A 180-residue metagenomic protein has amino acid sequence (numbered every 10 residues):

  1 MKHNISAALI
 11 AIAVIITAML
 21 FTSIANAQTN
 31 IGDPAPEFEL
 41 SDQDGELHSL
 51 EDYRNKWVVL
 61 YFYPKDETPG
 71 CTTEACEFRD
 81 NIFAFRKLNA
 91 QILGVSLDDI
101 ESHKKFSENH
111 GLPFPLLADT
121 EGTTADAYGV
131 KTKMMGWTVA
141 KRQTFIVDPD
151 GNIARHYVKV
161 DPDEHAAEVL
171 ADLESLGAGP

Functional and structural regions predicted by a protein language model:
N4-A8, A18-E37, P180: N-proximal helix/coil linker or "cap" segments that precede and/or mark the start of modular domains
T29, D42-Q43, V147-D148: Short, acidic, Ser/Thr-enriched surface-loop or helix-capping motifs
A35-P36, W57, K141-Q143: Short loop/turn microsegments at loop-to-beta-strand junctions
F38-V58: A short beta-strand-turn-helix
E51-T72: Short active-site neighborhood of thiol/selenol oxidoreductases, capturing the structured segment around
G70-L112, T120-T124: Structural microenvironment flanking redox-active thiols in thiol-disulfide oxidoreductases
V139-P180: Thiol-/selenol-based redox modules, centered on thioredoxin-like and closely related oxidoreductase domains
